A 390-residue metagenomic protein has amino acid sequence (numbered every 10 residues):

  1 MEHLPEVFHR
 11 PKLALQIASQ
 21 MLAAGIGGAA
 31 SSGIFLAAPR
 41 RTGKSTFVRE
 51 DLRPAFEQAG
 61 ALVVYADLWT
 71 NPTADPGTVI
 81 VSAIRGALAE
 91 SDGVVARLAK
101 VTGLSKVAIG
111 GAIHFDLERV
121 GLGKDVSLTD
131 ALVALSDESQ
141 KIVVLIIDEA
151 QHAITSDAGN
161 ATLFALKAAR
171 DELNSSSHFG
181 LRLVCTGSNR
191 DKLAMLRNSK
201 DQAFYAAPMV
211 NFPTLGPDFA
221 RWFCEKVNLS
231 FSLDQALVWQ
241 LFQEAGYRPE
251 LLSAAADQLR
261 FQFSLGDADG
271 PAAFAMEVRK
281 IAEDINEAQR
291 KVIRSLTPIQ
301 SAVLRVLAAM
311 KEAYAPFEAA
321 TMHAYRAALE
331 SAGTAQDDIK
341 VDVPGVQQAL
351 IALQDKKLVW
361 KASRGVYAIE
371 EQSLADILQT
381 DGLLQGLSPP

Functional and structural regions predicted by a protein language model:
M1-P39, P54-E57, W69, D355-K357 (+1 more regions): A short, basic N-terminal segment
A30-G159, L181, A327-Q336: P-loop NTPase nucleotide-binding core
A165-G180: Substrate-engagement module of ASCE P-loop NTPases
R190-A207: Short regulatory helix/loop adjacent to the ATP-binding pocket of P-loop NTPases
V210-L237, E244, A255: Conserved small helical "lid"/interfacial subdomain of P-loop NTPases
S253-V341: Winged-helix-like regulatory helical subdomains adjacent to P-loop NTPase cores
A335-K356, K361: Short amphipathic alpha-helical interaction segments
Q372-P390: Short, amphipathic alpha-helical interaction segments positioned at domain boundaries
